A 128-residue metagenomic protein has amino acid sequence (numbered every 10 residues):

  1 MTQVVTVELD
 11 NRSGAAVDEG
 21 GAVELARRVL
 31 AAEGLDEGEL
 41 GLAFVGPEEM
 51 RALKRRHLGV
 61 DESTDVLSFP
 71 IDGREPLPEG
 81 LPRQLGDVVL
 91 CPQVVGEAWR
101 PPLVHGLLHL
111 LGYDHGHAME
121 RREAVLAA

Functional and structural regions predicted by a protein language model:
M1-P102, L107-A128: An acidic/histidine-cluster motif and surrounding catalytic segment that typifies divalent-metal-assisted enzyme active
